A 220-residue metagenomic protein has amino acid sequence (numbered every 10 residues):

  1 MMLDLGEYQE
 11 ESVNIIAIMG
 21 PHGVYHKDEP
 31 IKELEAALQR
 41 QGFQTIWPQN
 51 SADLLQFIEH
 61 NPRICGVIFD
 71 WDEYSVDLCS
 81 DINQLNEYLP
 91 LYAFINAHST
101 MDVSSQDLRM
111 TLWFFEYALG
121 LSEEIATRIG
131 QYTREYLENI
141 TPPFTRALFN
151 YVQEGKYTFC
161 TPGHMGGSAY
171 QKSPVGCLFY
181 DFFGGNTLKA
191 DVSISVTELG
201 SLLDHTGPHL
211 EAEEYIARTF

Functional and structural regions predicted by a protein language model:
M1-N14: Non-catalytic signal-transmission and effector/linker regions of two-component phosphorelay proteins
M2-L3, E35-H60, V76: A short, well-structured beta->alpha microelement
E10, H60-N61: Alpha-helix termination/capping residues and helix-transition junctions
S12-D28, L34-L38: Conserved acidic segment of CheY-like receiver
S12-I16, Q44, E87: Residues that mark the start of a beta-strand
I31, N50, L54, P62-V192: N-terminal glycine-rich, Lys/His-bearing helix-loop that initiates the first secondary-structure elements of many
Q39, I58, I82-N86, A217: N-terminal cationic-hydrophobic initiation segments that often serve targeting/anchoring roles
D181-F220: Conserved N-terminal alpha-helix of the aminotransferase class I/II PLP-enzyme fold
